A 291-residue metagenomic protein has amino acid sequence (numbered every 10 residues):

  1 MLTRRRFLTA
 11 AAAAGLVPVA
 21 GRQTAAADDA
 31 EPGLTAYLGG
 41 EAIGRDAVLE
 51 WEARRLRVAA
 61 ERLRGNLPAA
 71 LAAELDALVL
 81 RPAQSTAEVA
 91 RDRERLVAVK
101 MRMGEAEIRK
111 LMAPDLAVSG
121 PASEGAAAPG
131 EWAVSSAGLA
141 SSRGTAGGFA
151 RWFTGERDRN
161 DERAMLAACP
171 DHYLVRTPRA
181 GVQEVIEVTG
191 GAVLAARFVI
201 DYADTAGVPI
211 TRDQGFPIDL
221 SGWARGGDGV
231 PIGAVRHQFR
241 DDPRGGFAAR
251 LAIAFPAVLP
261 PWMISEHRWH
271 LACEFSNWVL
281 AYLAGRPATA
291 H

Functional and structural regions predicted by a protein language model:
M1-L2: N-terminal secretory signal peptides
R6-A26: N-terminal export signals
E31-V89, E94-L96, I218-N277: Beta-strand/loop substructures that line and gate deep hydrophobic ligand-binding cavities in soluble
A77-R179: Hydrophobic ligand-binding cavity/cleft-lining segments
V134-S136, R197, V230-R236: Short, surface-exposed coil-to-beta transition loops
W152-R159, E274, W278-Y282: Conserved short hydrophobic interaction patches
D158-R163, A167-D228: Glycine-rich portal/gate segments that line the openings of hydrophobic small-molecule binding cavities
L283-H291: Short, highly charged C-terminal tails/helix-capping segments
